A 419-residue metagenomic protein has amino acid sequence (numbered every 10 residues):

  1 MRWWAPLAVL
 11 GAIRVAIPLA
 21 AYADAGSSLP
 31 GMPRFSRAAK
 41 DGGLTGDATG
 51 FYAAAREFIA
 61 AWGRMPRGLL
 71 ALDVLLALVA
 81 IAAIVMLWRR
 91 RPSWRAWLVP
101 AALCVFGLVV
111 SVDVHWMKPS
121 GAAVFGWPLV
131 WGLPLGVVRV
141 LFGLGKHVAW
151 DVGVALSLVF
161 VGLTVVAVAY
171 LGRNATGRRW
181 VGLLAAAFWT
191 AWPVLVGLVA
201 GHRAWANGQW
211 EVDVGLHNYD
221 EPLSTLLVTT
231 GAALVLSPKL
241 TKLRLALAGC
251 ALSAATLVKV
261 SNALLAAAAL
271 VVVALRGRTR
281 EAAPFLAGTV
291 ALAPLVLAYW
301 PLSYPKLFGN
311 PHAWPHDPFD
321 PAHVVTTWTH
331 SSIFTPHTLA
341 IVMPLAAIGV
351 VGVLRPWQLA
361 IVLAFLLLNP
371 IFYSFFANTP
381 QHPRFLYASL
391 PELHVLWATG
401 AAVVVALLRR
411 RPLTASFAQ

Functional and structural regions predicted by a protein language model:
M1, G11, L75-A96, V168 (+4 more regions): Hydrophobic, aromatic-rich transmembrane alpha-helices and their immediate juxtamembrane boundary segments
M1, L223, V228-L245, V353: Membrane-interface transmembrane helices that cradle and orient dolichyl/undecaprenyl
W4-I13, W97-V105, C250-A251, A266 (+2 more regions): Hydrophobic alpha-helical membrane-interfacial segments at the cytosolic entry of transmembrane helices
A12-S28, A53, G107-D113, E281-I348: Membrane-lumen/periplasm interface segments of specific transmembrane helices in polyprenyl phosphate-linked
L76-R90, V152-W180, T230, V351: Transmembrane-helix motifs of polytopic, lipid-linked glycan transferases
R91-V105, V168-W210, A415: Transmembrane-helix signature of polytopic, membrane-embedded enzymes that assemble or transfer cell-envelope glycans
A185, R244-K259, A266-V271: Membrane-interface alpha helices of multi-pass inner-membrane proteins
V214, Y219-S224, V258, L264 (+1 more regions): Hydrophobic/aromatic-rich transmembrane helices and adjacent perimembrane loops
